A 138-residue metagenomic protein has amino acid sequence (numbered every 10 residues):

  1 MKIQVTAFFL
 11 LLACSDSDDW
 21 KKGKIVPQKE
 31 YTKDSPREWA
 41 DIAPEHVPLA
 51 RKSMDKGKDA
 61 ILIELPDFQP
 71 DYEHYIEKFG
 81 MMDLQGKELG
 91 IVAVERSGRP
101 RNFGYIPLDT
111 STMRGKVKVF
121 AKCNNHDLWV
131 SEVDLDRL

Functional and structural regions predicted by a protein language model:
L12-A13: C-terminal motif of bacterial Sec signal peptides marking the signal peptidase cleavage site
S17-L62, A93: Transition segment at domain starts
E64-Y72: Short amphipathic, basic-aromatic surface patches that mediate peripheral association with negatively charged
K78-M82: Beta-strand signatures of extracellular beta-sandwich domains
K87-R99: Solvent-exposed serine/threonine-rich low-complexity stretches and specific carbohydrate-binding patches
G98-I106: Aromatic sugar-binding surface patches on proteins that engage polysaccharides or sugar-phosphate polymers
P107-G115: Surface-exposed, short loops/turns at beta-strand junctions within beta-sandwich domains
K122-E132: Short acidic/polar inter-strand loop motif in beta-rich domains
